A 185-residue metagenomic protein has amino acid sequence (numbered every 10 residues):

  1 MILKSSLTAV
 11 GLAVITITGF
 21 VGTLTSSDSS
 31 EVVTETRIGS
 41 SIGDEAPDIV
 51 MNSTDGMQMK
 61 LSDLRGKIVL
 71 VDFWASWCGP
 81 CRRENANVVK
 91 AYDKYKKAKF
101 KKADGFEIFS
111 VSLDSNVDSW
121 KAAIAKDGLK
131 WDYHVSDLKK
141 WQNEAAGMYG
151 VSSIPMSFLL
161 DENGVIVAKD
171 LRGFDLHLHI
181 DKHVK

Functional and structural regions predicted by a protein language model:
M1-V33, K185: Bacterial Sec-dependent N-terminal signal peptides
T18-D48, S62-K67, K97, D118 (+1 more regions): N-proximal helix/coil linker or "cap" segments that precede and/or mark the start of modular domains
M59-K60, V167: Generic structural signal for well-ordered beta-strand positions
R65-G66, F73-K90, K94: Conserved redox-active cysteine motifs that mediate thiol-disulfide chemistry, especially di-cysteine Cys-X(1-2)-Cys
I68-V69, F106, P155: Alpha/beta-hydrolase fold active-site loops
D93-A103: Alpha-helix termini
F109, D114, K121-M156, E162: Short, internal strand/loop/helix patches that form the active-site neighborhood or redox-interaction surface
S153-K185: Thiol-/selenol-based redox modules, centered on thioredoxin-like and closely related oxidoreductase domains
